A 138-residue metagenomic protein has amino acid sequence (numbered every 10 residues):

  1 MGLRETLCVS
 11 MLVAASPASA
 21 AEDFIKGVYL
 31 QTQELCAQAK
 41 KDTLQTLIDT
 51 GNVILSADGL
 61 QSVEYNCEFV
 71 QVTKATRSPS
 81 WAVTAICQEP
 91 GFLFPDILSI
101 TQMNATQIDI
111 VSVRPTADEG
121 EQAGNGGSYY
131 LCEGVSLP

Functional and structural regions predicted by a protein language model:
M1-L7: Bacterial N-terminal signal peptides that target proteins for export
A15-P17: N-terminal signal peptide c-region/cleavage motif recognized by signal peptidases
S19-L30, L55: N-terminal helix-cap/turn-to-beta initiation motif at the start of protein domains
K26-V28, A57-D58, T76-A85, T106-D109: Short, hydrophobic/aromatic-rich segments at coil-to-beta transitions
L35-K41, N66-E68, I86-Q88, L131-E133: Sequence contexts marking disulfide-bonded cysteines in secreted/extracellular proteins
A39-S78: N-terminal glycine/threonine-rich, aromatic-flanked beta-hairpin/loop signature
T84-P138: Beta-sheet ligand-binding and adhesion/scaffold domains
